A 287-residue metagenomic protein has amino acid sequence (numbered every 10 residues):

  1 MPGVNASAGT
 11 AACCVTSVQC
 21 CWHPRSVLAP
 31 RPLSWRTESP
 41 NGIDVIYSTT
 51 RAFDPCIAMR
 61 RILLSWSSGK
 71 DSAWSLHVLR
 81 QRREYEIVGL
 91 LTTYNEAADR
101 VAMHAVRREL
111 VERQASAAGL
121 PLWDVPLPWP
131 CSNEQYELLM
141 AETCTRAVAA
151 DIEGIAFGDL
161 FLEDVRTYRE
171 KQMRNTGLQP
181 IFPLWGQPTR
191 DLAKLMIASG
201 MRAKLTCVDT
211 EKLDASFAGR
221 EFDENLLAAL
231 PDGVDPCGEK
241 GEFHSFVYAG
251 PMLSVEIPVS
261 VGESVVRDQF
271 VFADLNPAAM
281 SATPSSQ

Functional and structural regions predicted by a protein language model:
A6, V15, P24, G42-V45: Short hydrophobic alpha-helical segments enriched in small aliphatic residues
C13-C14, C20-C21, C56: Cysteine-centered motifs
C56-Q287: Nucleotide-activated chemistry modules centered on ATP-dependent adenylation/adenylyltransferase
